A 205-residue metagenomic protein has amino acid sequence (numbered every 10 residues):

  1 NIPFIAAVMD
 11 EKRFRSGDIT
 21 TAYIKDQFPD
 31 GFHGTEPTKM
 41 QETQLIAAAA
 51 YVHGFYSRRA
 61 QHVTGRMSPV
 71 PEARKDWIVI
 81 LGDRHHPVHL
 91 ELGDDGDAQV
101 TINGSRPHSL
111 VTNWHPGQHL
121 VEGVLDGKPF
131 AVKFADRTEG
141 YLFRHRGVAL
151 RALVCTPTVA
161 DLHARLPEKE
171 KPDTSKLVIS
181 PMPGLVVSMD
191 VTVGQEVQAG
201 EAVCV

Functional and structural regions predicted by a protein language model:
N1-H108, E196-A199: Catalytic cores of soluble metabolic enzymes centered on carboxylation/carboxyl-transfer
T20, D126-P157: Structured, non-catalytic alpha/beta "coupling" segments that mediate domain-domain communication and provide generic
A22, D26-T38, G65-S68, R151-S180: Long, charged amphipathic helices and adjacent flexible linkers at domain junctions
I80-R84, N103-S105, D126-K128, R144-V148 (+1 more regions): Short strand-coil-strand connectors
D94-L120, V124-A131, E139: Conserved nucleotide-binding/hydrolysis modules and their immediate coupling elements across P-loop/ASCE NTPase motors
K169-V205: Structured functional modules or segments
